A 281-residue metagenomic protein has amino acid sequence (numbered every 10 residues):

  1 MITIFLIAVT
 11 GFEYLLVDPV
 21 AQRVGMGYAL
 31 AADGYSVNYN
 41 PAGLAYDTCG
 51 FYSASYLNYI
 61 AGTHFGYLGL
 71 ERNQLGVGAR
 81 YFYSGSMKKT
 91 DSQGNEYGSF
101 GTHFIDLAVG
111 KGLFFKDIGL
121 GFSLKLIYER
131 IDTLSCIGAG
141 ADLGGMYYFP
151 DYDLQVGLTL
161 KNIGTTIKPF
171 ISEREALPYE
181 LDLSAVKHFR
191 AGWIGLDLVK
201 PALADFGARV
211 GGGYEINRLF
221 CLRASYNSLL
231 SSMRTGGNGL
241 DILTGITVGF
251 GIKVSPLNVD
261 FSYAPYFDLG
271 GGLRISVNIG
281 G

Functional and structural regions predicted by a protein language model:
M1-V9: Sec-dependent N-terminal signal peptides
T10-G281: Subset of outer-membrane beta-barrel
